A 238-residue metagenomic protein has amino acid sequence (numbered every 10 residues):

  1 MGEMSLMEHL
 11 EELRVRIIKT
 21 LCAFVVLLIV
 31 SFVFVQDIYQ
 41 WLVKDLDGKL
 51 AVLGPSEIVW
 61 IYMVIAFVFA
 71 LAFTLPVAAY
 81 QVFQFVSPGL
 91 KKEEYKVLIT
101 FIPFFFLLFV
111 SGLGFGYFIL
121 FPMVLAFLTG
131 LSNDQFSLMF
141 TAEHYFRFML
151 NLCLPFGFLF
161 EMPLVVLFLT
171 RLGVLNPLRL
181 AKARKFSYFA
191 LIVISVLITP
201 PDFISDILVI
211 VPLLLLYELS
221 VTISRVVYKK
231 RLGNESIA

Functional and structural regions predicted by a protein language model:
M1-A238: Membrane topogenic/interface segments and analogous intrinsically disordered interaction regions
